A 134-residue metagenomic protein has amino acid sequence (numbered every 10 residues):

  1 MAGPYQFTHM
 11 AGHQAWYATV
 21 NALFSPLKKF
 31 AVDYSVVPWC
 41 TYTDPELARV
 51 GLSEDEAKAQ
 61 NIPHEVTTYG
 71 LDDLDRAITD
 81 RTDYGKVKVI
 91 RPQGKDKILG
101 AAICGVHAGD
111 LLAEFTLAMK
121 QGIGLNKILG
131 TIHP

Functional and structural regions predicted by a protein language model:
M1-Y5, F115: Flavin (primarily FAD) binding-site architecture
A2-G3, A18, R49: Residues forming the flavin
A2-G3, F24-K29, T131-I132: A short glycine/serine-rich beta->alpha loop
Y5-H9, G51-L52: Active-site metal-coordination segments of metallo-dependent hydrolases
H9-Y34, I62-P63, Q121, L125: Internal hydrophobic alpha-helix adjacent to the cofactor/substrate pocket in enzyme cavities
L23, V37-P134: Flexible, glycine-rich terminal cap/loop adjacent to redox cofactors in electron-transfer oxidoreductases
